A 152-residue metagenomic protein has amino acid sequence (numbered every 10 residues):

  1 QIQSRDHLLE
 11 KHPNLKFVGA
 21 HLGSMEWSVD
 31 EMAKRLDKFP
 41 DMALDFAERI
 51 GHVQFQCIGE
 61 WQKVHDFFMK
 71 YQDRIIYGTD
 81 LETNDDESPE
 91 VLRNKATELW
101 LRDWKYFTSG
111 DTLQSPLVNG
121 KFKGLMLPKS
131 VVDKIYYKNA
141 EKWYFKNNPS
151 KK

Functional and structural regions predicted by a protein language model:
Q3-H7, K16-K152: H/E-rich (His + Asp/Glu) clusters that bind or coordinate divalent metals
P13: DNA-recognition helix of helix-turn-helix
